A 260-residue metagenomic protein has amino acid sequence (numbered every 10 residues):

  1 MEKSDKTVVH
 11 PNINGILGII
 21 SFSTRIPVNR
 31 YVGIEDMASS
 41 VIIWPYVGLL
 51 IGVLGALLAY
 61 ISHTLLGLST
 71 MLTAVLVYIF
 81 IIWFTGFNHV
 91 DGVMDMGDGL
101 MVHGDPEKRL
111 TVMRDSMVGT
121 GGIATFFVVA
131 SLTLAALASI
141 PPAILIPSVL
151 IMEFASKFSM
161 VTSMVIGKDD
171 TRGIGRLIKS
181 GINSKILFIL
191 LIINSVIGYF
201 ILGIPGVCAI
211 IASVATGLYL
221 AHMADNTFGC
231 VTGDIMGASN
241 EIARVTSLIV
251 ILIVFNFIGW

Functional and structural regions predicted by a protein language model:
M1-L76: Topogenic membrane-insertion module of multi-pass membrane proteins
V9-S23, I61-S62, V93, G97 (+4 more regions): Hydrophobic alpha-helical segments of integral membrane proteins, encompassing both true transmembrane helices
F22-D36, P106-T111, G167-G173: Non-transmembrane, extramembrane segments of multi-pass ion/lipid transporters
S39-G55, G99-I144, S148-V149, K185-Y199 (+1 more regions): Multi-pass membrane catalytic core of lipid/isoprenoid biosynthesis enzymes
I43-G97, I146-I151, P205-N226: Membrane-embedded alpha-helical segments that form the functional core of polytopic membrane enzymes, especially those
S69-L72, F126-K168, L177, G203-M223 (+1 more regions): Alpha-helical transmembrane segments
F80-V118, L220-A243: Acidic (Asp/Glu-rich) catalytic motifs at the cytosolic membrane interface
F158-L190, F228-V231: Solvent-exposed interhelical
